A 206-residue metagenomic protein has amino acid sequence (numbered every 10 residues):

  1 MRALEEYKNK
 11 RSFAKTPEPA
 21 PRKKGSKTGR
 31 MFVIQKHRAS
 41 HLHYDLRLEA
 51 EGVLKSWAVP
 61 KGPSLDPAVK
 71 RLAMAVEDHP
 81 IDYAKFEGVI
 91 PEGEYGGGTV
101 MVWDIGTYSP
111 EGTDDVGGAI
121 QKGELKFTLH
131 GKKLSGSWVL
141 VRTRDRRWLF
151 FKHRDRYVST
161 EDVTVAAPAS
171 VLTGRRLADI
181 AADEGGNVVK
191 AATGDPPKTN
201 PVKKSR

Functional and structural regions predicted by a protein language model:
M1-R206: A charge-rich, low-complexity, intrinsically flexible signal that marks solvent-exposed coils, linkers, repeats
